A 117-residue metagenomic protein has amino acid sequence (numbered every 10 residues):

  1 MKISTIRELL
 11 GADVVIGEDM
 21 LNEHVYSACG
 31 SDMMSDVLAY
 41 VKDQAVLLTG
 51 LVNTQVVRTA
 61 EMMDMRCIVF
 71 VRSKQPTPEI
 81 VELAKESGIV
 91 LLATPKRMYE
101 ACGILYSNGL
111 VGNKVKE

Functional and structural regions predicted by a protein language model:
M1-E18: N-terminal, charge-rich interaction modules
N22-E23, S27, S31-V46, L51-E117: Feature captures the catalytic cores and cofactor-binding loops of soluble hydro-lyases/lyases that act on carboxylate
